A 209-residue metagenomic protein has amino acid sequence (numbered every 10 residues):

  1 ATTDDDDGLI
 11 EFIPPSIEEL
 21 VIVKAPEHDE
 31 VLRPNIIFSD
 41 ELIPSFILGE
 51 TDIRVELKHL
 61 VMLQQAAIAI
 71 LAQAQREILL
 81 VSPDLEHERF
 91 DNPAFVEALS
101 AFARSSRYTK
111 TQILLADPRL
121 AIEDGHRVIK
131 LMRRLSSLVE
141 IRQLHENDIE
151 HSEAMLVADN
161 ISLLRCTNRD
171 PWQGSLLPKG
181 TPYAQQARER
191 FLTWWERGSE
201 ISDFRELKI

Functional and structural regions predicted by a protein language model:
A1-I68, Q73, A184, T193-F204: N-terminal localization/anchoring segments of enzymes in phospholipid and broader phosphate metabolism
L9-E11, I78, E140-A187: HKD (HxKxxxxD) catalytic microenvironment of the phospholipase D
E56-L57, I122-M132, M155-R169, A187-E200: Short secondary-structure transition/capping segments
I70-R134: Primarily the HKD phosphodiesterase
S82, K110-L115, Q143, W195 (+1 more regions): Long, hydrophobic, amphipathic alpha-helical segments used as structural scaffolds
A101-F102, T109-Q112, E146, Q185 (+3 more regions): Terminal leader/tail segments of proteins
K110-D159, G180: HKD-type phospholipase D/PLD-like phosphodiesterase module
